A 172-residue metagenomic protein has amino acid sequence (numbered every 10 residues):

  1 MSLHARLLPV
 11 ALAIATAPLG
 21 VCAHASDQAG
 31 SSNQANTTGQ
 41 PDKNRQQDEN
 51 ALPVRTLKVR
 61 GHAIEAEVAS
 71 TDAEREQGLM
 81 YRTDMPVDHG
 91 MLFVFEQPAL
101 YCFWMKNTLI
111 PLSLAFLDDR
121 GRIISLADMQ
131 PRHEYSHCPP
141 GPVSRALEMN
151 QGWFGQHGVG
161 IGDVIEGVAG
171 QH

Functional and structural regions predicted by a protein language model:
M1-A11: Bacterial N-terminal signal peptides that target proteins for export
H4, C22-D27: Intrinsically disordered, low-complexity charged/polar segments
P9-L19: Bacterial N-terminal signal peptides
P18-V21, I110: Generic detector of short, well-ordered, non-transmembrane alpha-helical segments enriched in hydrophobic residues
S26-H172: Compact, glycine-rich, soluble single-domain proteins
